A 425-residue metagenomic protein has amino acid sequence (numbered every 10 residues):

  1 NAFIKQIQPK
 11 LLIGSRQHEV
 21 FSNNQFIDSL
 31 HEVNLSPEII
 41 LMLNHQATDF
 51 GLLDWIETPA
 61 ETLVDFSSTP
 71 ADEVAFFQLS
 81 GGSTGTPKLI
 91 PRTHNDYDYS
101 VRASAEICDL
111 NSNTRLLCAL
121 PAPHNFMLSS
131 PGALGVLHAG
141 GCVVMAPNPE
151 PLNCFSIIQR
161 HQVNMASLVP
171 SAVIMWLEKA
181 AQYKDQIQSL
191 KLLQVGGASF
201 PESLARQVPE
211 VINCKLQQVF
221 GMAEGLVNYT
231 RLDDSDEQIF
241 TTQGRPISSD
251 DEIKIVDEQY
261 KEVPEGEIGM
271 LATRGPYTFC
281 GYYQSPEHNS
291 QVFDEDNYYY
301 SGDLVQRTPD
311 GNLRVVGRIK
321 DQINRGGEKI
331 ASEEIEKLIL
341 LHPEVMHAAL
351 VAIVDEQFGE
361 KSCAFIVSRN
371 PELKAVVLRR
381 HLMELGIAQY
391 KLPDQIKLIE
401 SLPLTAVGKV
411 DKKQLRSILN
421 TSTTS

Functional and structural regions predicted by a protein language model:
N1-W55, R369-P371: Structural core segment of the AMP-binding/adenylate-forming
A2-K5, L12-S15, A166, G275 (+4 more regions): AMP-binding/adenylate-forming catalytic core of the ANL superfamily
M42, A47-T48, E57-L79, T86 (+2 more regions): Conserved pre-ATP/AMP-binding loop-to-beta segment of ANL
M42-L43, I387-K409: AMP-binding/adenylate-forming catalytic domain of the ANL superfamily
D98-R115, H124-M165, E178-K179: Conserved AMP-binding/adenylation subdomain of ANL enzymes
V163-L168, L177-Q238, S248, E252: Gly/Ser/Thr-rich phosphate-binding loop
I239, K254-A272, Q291, P309-D310 (+2 more regions): Conserved beta-loop-beta connector loops within the AMP-binding
P246-D250, K261-V292, E328-I330: Conserved ATP/PPi-binding loop(s) of AMP-dependent carboxylate-activating enzymes
